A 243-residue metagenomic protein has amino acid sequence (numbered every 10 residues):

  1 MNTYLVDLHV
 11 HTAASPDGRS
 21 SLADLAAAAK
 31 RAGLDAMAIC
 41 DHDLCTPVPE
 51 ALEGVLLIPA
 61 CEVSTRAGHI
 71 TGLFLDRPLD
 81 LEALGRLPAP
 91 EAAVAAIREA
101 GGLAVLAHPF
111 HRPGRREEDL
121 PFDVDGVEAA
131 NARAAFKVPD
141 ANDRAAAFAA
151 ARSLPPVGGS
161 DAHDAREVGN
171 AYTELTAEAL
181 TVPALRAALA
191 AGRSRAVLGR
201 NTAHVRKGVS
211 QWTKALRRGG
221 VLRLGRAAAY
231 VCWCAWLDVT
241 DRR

Functional and structural regions predicted by a protein language model:
M1-L8, T12-P16, L22-A23, P47-P59 (+3 more regions): Charged catalytic cores and adjacent phosphate/nucleic-acid-binding surfaces used for phosphate/nucleic-acid chemistry
D7, H11-A13, L25-T46, L103-V105: Divalent metal-dependent hydrolysis catalytic cores, especially in the metallo-beta-lactamase
R19, V105-F110: Short gly/ser/thr-rich secondary-structure transition/capping motifs
A26-K30, V48, A89-V105, A145-A150: Surface-exposed amphipathic alpha-helices with a cationic face
H42, H108-F110, A162: Short, well-ordered beta-to-alpha junction loops that form the rim of enzyme active sites and present histidine/acidic
D80-L87, L106-H108: Catalytic beta/alpha-barrel core
